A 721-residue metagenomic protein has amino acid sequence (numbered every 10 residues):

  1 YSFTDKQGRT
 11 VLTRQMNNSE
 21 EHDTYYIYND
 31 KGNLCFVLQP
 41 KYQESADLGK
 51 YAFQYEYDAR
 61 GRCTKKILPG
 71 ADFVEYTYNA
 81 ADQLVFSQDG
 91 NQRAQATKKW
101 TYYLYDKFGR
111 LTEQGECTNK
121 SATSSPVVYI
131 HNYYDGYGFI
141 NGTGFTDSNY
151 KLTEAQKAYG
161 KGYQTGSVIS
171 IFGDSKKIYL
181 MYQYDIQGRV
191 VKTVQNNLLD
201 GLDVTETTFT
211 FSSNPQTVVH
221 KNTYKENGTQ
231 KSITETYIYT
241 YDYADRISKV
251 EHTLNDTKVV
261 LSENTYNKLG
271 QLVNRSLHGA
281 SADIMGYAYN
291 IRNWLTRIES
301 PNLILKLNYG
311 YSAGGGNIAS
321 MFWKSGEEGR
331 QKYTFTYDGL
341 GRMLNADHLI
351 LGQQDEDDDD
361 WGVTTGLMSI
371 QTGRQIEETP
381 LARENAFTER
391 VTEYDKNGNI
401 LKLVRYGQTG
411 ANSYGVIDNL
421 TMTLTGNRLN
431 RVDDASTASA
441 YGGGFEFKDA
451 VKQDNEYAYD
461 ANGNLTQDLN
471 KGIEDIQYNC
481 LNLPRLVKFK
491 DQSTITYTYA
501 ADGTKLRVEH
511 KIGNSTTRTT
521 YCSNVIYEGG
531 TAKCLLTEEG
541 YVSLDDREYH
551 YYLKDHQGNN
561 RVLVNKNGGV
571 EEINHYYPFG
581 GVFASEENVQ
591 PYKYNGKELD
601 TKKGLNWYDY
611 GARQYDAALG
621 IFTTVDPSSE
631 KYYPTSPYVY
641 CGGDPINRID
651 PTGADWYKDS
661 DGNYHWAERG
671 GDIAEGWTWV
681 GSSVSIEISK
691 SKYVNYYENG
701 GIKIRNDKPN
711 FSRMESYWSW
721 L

Functional and structural regions predicted by a protein language model:
Y1-T4, T123-D185, I291, L305-G314 (+3 more regions): Extended repeat-based solenoid scaffolds, especially LRR ectodomains and other repeat-derived architectures
S2, K6, L12-N18, T24-Y26 (+28 more regions): Beta-turn initiation residues at beta-strand->coil junctions
S2, Y26, Y55, Y76 (+22 more regions): A residue-level detector for well-ordered beta-strand positions
E20-H22, G49-Y51, G70-D72, T97-K99 (+15 more regions): Short, small/polar residue-rich loop motifs at catalytic or cofactor-binding pockets
F36, Y42, F211, L305 (+5 more regions): A motif-centric feature for acidic-aromatic and gly/ser/thr-rich catalytic loops and repeats
T64-P126, D242-T296, M321-T409, I476-H510 (+1 more regions): Repeat-solenoid scaffold signature
N567-V582, K603, G611-R613, A617-E687 (+2 more regions): Short turn/helix-capping motifs enriched in Asx and small/polar residues
